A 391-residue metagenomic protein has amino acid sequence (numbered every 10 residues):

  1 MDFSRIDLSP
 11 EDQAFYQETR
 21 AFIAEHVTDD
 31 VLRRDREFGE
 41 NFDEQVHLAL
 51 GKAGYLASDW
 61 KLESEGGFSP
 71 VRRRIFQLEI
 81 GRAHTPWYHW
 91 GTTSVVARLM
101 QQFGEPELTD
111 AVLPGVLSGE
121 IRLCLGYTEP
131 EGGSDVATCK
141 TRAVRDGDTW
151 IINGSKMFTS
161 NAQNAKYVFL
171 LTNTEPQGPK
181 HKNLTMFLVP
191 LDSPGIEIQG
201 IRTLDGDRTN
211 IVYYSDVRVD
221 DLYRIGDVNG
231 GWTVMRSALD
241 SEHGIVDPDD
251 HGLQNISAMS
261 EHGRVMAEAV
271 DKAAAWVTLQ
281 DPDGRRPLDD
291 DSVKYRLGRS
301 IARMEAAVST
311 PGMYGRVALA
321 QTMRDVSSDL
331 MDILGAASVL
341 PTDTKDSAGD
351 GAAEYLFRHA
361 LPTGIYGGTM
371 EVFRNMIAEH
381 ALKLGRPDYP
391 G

Functional and structural regions predicted by a protein language model:
M1-G91, A111, G115, K272 (+4 more regions): Amphipathic, small/basic residue-rich leader segments at the start of a protein or domain
D2-R5, V71, I75-F76, V95 (+3 more regions): Glycine-rich phosphate/cofactor-binding loops in nucleotide/flavin-utilizing enzymes
S4-L8, E197-A307, T363: Glycine-rich beta->alpha junctions and the first turn(s) of the following alpha-helix
V31-E37, P282, K294, G298-S347: C-terminal helix-coil-helix/basic helical segment that borders enzyme active sites and/or dimer interfaces and provides
G51-G119, S160-Y167, M304, V308-G315 (+3 more regions): Internal helix-loop-helix
G119-Y127: A short, Trp-centered hydrophobic/proline-enriched beta-strand micro-motif
T141-V144: A structural signal for short hydrophobic beta-strand segments in well-ordered beta-sheet cores
D148, N153-Q199: A short core secondary-structure module
